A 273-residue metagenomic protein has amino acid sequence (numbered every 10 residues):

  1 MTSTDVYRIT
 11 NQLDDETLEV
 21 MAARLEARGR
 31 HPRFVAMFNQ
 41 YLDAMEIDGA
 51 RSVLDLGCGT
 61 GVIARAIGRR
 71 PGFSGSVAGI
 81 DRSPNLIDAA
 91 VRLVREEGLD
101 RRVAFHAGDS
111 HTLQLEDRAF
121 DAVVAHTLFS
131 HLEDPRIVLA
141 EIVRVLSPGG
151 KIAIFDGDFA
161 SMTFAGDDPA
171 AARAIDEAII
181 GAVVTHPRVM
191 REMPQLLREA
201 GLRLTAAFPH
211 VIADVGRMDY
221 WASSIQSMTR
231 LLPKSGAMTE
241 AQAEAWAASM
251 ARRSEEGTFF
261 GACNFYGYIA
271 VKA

Functional and structural regions predicted by a protein language model:
M1-A23: N-terminal, positively charged/glycine-rich alpha-helical extensions of SAM-dependent methyltransferases
P32-R51, A66: Conserved alpha-helix/loop element of class I SAM-dependent methyltransferases that forms part of the SAM/SAH-binding
F34, T205-A273: Conserved Class I S-adenosyl-L-methionine
S52-L56, T60-T112: Class I SAM-dependent methyltransferase SAM/SAH-binding core
H111-A122: A short acidic, Gly/Pro-enriched loop at the edge of an enzyme's catalytic core that lines a small-molecule cofactor
D121-P135: A short SAM/SAH-binding and catalytic strip from SAM-dependent methyltransferases
R136-K151: A short glycine-rich, Lys/Arg-flanked "PGG" loop and its adjoining helix->strand segment in the class I
K151-M218: Conserved catalytic/acceptor-binding region of the Class I
